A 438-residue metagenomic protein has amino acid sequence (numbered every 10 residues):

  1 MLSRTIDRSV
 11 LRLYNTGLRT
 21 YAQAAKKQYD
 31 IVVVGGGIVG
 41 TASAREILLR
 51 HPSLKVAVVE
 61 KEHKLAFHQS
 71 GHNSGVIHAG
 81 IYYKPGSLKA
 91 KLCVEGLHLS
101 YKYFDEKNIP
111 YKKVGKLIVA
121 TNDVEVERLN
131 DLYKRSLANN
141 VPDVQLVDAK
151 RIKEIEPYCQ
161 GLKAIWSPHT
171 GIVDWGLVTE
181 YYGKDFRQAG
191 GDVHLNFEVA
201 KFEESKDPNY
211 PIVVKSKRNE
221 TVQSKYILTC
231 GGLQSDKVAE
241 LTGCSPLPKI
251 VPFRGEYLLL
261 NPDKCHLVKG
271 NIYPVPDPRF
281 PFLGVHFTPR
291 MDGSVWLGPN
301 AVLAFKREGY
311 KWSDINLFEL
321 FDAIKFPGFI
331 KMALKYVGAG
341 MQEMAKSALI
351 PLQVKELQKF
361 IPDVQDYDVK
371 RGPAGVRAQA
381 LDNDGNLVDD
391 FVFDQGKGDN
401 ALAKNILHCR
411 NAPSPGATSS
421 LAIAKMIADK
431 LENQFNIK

Functional and structural regions predicted by a protein language model:
A25-V39, A57: Beta1/beta-strand and adjacent pyrophosphate-binding region of the FAD-binding site in flavoprotein oxidoreductases
A42, F202-N316: Flavin-dependent oxidoreductases
L48-G71: Glycine-rich FAD pyrophosphate-binding loop
G75-R151, I155, G161, G284-V285 (+2 more regions): Dinucleotide-binding Rossmann-like beta1-alpha1 core, especially the glycine-rich loop that anchors the ADP
K84-E95, V119-R128, W166-D185, H194 (+2 more regions): Short beta-strand to alpha-helix junction loop
I165-Y226, C230-K237, L421-E432: Helical element adjacent to the flavin cofactor pocket in flavoenzyme catalytic cores
H266-P373: Active-site lid/adjacent beta-loop-alpha segment flanking the redox-cofactor pocket in flavoenzymes
P327, M332-K438: C-terminal catalytic lobe of FAD-dependent flavoproteins
